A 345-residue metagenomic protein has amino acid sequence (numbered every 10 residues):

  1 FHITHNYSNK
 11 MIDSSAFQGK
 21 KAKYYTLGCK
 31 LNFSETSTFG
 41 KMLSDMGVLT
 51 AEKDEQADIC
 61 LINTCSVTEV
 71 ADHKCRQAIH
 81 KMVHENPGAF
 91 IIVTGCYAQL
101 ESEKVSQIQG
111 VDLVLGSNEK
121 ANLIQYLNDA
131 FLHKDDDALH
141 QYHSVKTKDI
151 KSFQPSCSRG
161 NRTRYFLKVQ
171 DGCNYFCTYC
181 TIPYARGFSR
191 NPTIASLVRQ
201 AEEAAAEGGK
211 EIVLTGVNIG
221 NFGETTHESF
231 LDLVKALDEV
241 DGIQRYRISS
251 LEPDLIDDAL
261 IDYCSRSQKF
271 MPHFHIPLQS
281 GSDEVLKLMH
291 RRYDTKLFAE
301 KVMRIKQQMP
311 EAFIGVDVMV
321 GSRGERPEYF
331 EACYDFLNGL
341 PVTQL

Functional and structural regions predicted by a protein language model:
F1-N221, A259, F274, K296-Q307 (+3 more regions): Proteins enriched for Cys/Gly/acidic motifs involved in redox and nucleic-acid/cofactor modification
I92, L100, A206-P327: Conserved SAM/AdoMet-binding glycine-rich loop
I108-Q109, V240, S267, L340: Acidic-histidine catalytic/liganding microenvironments
